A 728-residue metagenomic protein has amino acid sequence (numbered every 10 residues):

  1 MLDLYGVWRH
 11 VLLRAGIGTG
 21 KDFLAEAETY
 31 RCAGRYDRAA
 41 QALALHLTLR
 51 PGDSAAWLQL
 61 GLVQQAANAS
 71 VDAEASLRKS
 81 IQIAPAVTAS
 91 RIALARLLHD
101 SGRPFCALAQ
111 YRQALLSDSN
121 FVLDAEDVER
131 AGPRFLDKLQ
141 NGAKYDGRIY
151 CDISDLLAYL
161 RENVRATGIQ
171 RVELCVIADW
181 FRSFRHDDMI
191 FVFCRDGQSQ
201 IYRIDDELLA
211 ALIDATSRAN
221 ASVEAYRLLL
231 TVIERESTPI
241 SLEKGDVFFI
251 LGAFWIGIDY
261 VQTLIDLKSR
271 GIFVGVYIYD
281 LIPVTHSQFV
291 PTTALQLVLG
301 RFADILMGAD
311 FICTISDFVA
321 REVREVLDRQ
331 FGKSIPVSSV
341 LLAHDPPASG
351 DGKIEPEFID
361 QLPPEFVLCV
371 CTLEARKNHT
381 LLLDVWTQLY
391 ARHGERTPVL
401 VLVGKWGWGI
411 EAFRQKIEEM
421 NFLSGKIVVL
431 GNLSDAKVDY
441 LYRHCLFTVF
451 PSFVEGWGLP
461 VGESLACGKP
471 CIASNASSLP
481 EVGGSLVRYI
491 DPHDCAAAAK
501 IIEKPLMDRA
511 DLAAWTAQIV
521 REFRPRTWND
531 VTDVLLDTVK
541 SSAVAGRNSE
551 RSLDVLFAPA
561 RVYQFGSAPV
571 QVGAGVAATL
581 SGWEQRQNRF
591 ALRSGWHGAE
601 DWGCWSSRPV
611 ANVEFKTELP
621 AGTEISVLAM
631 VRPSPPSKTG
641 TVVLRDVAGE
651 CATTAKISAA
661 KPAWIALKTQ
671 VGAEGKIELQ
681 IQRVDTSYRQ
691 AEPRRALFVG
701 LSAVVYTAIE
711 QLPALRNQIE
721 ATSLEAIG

Functional and structural regions predicted by a protein language model:
G20, S54-A55, T88-A89, V122: Helix-start (N-cap) detector for alpha-helical repeat units in TPR-like alpha-solenoids, especially tetratricopeptide
D22-E28, C32, L62, A66 (+7 more regions): Carbohydrate transferase catalytic cores enriched for Leloir-type hexosyltransferases
G598-P620: Short beta-strands within extracellular/lumenal beta-sheet-rich domains
V613, L619-K638: A short beta-strand element within beta-rich, extracytoplasmic domains of secreted/secretory-pathway proteins
